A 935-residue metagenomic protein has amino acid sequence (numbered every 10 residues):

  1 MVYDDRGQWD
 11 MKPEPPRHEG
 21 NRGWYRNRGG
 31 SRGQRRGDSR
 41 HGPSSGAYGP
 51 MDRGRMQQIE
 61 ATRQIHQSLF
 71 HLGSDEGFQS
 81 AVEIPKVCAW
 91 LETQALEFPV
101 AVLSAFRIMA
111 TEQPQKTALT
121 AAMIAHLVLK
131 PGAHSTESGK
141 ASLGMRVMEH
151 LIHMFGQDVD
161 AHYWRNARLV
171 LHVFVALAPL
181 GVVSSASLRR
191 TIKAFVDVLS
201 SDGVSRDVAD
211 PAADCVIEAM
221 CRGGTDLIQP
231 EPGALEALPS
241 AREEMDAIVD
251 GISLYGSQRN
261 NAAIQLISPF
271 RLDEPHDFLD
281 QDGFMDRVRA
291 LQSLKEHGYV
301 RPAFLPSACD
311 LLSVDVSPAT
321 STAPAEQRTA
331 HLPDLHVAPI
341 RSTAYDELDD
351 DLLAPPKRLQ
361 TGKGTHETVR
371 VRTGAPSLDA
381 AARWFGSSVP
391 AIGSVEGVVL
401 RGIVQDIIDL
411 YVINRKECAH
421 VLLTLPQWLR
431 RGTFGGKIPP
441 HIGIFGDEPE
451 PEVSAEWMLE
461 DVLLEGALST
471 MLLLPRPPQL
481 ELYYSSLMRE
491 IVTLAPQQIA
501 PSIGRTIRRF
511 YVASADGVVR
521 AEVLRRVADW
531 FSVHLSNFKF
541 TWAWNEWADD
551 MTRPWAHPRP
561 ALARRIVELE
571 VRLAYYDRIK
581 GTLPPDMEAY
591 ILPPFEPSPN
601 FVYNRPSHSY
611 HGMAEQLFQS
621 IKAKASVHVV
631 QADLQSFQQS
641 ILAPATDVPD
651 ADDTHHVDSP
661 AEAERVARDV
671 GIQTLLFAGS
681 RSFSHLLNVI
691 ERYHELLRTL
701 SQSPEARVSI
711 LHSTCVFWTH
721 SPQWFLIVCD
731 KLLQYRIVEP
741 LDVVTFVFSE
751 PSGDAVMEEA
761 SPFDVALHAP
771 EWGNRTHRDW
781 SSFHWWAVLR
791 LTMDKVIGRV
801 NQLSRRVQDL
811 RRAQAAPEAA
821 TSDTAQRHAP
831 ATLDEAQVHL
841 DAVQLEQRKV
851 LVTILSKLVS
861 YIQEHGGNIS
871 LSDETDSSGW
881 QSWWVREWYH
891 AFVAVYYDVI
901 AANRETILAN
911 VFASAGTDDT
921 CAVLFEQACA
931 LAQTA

Functional and structural regions predicted by a protein language model:
V2-D5, D10-P13, W24-N27, G37-A935: Eukaryotic alpha-helical solenoid repeat scaffolds
